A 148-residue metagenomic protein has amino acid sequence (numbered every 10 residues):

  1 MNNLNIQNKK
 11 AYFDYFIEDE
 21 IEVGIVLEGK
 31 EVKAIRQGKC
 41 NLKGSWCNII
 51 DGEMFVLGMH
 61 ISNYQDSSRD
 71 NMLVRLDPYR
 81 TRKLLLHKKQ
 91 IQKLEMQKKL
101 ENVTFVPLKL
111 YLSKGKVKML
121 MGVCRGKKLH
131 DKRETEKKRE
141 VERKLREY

Functional and structural regions predicted by a protein language model:
M1-Y148: Ribosome-associated RNA-binding proteins
